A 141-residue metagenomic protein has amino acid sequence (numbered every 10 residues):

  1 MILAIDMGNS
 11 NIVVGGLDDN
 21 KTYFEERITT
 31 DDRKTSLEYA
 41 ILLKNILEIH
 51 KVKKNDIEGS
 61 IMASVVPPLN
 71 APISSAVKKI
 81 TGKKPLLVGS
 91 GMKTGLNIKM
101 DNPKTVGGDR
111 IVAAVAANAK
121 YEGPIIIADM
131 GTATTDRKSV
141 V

Functional and structural regions predicted by a protein language model:
I2-D6, I61, I125-D129: Short glycine-aspartate micro-motif
I2-L43: Short glycine-rich, Thr/Ser-proximal phosphate-binding strand/loop in the N-terminal lobe of ATP-dependent enzymes
V14, M62, G131: Residue-level signal for inorganic ion chemistry
G15-L17, A128, R137: Conserved hydrophobic/aromatic positions in well-ordered beta-strands
E25, L42-D56: Conserved active-site "lid/cap" helical segment
V52-T105: Short beta-strand-loop/turn "lid" adjacent to the catalytic site in phosphate-handling enzymes
G95-I125: Conserved phosphate-binding catalytic cores of ATP/NTP-utilizing and phosphoryl-transfer enzymes
V140-V141: Conserved small/polar residues in nucleotide/adenosyl-binding loops
